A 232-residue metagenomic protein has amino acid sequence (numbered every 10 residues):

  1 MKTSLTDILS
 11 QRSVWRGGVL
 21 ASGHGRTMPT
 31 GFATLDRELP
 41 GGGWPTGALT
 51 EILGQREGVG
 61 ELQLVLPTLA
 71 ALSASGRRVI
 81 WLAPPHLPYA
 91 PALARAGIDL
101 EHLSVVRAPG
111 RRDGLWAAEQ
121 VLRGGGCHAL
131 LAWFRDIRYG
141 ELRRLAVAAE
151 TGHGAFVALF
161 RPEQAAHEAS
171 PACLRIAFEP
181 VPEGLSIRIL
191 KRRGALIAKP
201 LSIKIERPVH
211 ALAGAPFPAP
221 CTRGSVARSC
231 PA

Functional and structural regions predicted by a protein language model:
M1-W81, P91, R95, L100 (+4 more regions): Detector for small/aliphatic-rich hydrophobic stretches
L35, I52, L103, L130 (+2 more regions): Conserved RecA-like P-loop NTPase ATPase core
T50, I80, S104-V106, L131 (+2 more regions): Hydrophobic/aromatic beta-strand patches that form the interior of the parallel beta-sheet core in alpha/beta enzyme
G60, D113, G140: Residues that form or flank phosphate/diphosphate-binding pockets in enzymes that use nucleotide phosphates
L64-T68, A92, A117, E141-L145 (+1 more regions): A short acidic, amphipathic alpha-helical/loop segment
R78-I137: Long, charge-dense
L122-H167, P180: A contiguous pocket-lining binding segment that forms or flanks enzyme active sites
V157-S225, S229-P231: Phosphate-binding/switch region of NTP-binding enzymes
